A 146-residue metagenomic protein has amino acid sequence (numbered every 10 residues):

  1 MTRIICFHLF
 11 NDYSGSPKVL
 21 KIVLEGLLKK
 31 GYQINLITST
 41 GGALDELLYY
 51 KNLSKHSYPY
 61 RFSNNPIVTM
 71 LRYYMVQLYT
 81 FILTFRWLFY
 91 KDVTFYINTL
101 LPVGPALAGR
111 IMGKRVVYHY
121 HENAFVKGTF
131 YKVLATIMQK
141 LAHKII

Functional and structural regions predicted by a protein language model:
R3, Q33-N35, R115, H143-K144: Residues at the starts of beta-strands that form the adenosine-phosphate
I5, Y73, L83-L101, V117: Short N-terminal targeting/anchoring amphipathic segment
C6-Y13, G26-R72: N-terminal strand-loop element at the rim of the active site of nucleotide-sugar-dependent glycosyltransferases
F7-I22, F125: A short, glycine/small-residue-rich beta-strand->loop->alpha-helix junction that serves as a flexible
H8-L9, Y60, N98-L100, Y120-N123: Histidine-centered beta-alpha loop that forms part of the nucleotide-sugar donor binding/catalytic region in diverse
G31, N52, K91-D92, G113 (+1 more regions): Short, well-ordered alpha-helix to beta-strand connector turns
Q77-T80, T94-M112, K127-G128: An aromatic- and histidine-rich active-site surface loop
V117-I146: A conserved, positively charged/aromatic
